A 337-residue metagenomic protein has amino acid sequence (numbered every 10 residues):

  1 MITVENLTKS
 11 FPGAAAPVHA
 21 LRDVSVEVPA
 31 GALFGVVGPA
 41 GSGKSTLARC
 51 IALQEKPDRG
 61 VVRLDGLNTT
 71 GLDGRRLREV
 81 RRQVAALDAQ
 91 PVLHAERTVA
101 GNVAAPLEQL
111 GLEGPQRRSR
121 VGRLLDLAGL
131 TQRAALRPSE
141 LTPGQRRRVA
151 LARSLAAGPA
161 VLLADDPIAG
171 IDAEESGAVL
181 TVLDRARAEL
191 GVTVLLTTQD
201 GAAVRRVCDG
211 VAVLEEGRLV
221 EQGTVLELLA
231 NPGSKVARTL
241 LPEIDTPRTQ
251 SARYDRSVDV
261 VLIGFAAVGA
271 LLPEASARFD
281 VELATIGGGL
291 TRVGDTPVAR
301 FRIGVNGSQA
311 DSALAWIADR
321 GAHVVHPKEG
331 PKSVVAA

Functional and structural regions predicted by a protein language model:
A52: Helix-to-loop junction immediately C-terminal to a conserved catalytic motif
T69-A85, Q109, G114, L228-P232: ABC ATPase NBD coupling module
L136-S139, A157: Conserved signature/switch motifs of ABC ATPase nucleotide-binding domains
L151: Hydrophobic anchor residue at the start of the ABC signature
L162-D165: Catalytic Walker B motif of ABC-type/P-loop ATPase nucleotide-binding domains
Q222-G223, N231: ABC ATPase "signature
